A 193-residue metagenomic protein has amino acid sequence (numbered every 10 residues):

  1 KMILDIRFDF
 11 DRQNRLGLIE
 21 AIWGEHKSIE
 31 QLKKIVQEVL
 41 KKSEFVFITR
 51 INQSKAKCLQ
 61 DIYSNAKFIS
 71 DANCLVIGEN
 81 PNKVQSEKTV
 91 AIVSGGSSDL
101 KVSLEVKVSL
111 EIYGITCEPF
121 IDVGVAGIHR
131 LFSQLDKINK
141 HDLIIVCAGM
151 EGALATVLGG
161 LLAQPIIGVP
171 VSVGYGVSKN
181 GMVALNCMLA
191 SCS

Functional and structural regions predicted by a protein language model:
K1-I62, A66: Long amphipathic alpha-helical segments
M2-I3, D11-R15, L59-V90, G95: Arg/Lys-rich RNA-binding interfaces used to dock onto structured RNA substrates
I19, S97-S98, G149-G152, S172-G174: Short glycine-rich anion-binding loops that position phosphate/pyrophosphate groups of nucleotides and phosphorylated
A21-I22, T89-G95, I144-V146: Short glycine-rich or small-residue beta-strand-to-loop segments that form or flank ligand, phosphate, metal/Fe-S
E38-K41, S54-K55, I77-N82, S98-D99 (+1 more regions): N-terminal loops that bind phosphate or other acidic moieties and the adjacent beta-alpha structural core
Q85-G127: Glycine-rich phosphate/diphosphate-binding loop of Rossmann-like nucleotide-binding domains
D122-C147, G152-A153, V157, L162: N-terminal small/polar loop signature for handling phosphorylated ligands or for N-terminal nucleophile
A153-S193: Glycine-rich phosphate/nucleotide-binding loop
